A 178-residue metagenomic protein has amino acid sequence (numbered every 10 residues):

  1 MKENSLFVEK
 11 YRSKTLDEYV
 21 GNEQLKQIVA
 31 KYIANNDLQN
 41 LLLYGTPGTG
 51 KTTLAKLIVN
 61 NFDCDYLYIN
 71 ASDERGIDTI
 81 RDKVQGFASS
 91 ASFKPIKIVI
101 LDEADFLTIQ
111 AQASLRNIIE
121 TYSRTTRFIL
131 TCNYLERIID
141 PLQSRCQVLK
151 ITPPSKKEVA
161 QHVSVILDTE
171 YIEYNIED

Functional and structural regions predicted by a protein language model:
M1-E177: P-loop/Walker A NTP-binding region and its immediately flanking N-terminal helices in P-loop NTPase folds
